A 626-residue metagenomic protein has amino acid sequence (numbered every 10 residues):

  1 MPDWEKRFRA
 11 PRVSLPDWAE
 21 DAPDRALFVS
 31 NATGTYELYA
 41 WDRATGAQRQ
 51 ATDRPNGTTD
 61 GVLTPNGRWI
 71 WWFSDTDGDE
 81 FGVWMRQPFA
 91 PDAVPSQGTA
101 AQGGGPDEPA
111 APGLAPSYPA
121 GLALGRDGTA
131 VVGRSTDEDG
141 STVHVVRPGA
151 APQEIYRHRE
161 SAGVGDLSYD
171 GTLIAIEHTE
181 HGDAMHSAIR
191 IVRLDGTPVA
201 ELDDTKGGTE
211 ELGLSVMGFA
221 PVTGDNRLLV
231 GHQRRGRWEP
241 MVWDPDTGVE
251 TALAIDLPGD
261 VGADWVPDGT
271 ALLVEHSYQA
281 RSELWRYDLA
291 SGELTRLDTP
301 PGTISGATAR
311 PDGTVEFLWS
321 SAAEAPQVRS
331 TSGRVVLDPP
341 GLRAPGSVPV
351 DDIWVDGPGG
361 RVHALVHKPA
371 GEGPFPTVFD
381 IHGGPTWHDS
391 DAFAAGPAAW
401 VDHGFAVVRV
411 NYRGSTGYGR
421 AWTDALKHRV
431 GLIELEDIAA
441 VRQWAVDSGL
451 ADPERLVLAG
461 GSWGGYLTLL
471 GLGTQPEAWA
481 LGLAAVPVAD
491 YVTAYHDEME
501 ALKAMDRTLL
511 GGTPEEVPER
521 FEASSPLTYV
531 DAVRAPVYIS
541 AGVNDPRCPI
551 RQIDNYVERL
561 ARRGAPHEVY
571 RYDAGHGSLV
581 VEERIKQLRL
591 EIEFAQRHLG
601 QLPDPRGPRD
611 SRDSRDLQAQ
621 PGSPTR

Functional and structural regions predicted by a protein language model:
P2-G373, P385-H403, V430, Q443-D447: Peripheral, non-catalytic segments that deliver or gate enzyme domains
L27, T377-F379, Y538: Conserved beta-strand elements of the Class I
D75, D380-P385, S462, G542: Glycine-rich His-Gly loop
V362, P376, R455: Alpha/beta-hydrolase fold active-site loops
H363, H382, H576: Histidine-centered divalent metal-coordination motifs
D380-G383, A399, R409: Structural cue for short, hydrophobic secondary-structure segments
V401-N411, E568: A fold-wide structural signal in alpha/beta-hydrolase
Y412-D610, Q618-R626: Active-site-proximal cap/loop segments of hydrolase catalytic domains
